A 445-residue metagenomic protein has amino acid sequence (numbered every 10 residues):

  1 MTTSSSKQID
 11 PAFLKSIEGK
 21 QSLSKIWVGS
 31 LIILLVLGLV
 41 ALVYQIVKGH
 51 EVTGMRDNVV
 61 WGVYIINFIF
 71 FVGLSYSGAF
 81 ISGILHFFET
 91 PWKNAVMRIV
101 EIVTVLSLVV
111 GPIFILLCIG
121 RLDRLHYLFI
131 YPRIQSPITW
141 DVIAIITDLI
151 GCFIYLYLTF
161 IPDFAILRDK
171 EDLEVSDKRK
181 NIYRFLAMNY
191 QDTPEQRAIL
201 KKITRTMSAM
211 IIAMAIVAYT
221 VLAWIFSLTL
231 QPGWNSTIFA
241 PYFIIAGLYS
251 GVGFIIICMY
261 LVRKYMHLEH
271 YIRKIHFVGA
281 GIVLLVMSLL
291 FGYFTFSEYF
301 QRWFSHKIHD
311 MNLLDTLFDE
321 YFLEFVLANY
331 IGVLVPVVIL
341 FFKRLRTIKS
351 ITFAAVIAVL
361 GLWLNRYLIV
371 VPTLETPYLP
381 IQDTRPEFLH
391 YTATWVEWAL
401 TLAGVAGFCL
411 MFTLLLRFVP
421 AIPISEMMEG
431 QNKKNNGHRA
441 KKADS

Functional and structural regions predicted by a protein language model:
M1-S77, F412-T413, E426, D444: N-terminal signal-anchor module of multipass membrane proteins
T3, G332-P336, L340, L345-S445: TerminUS-proximal long segments
L14-E18, S24-Y44, I130, I134-A328 (+1 more regions): Long, contiguous internal "core" modules enriched in hydrophobic/ aromatic residues
L31-L37, V105-I113, V286-F294, F353-N365: Hydrophobic alpha-helical membrane-insertion segments
K48, I115-Y127, I161: Transmembrane alpha-helix boundary signature
W61-D123: Membrane helical hairpin/interfacial module
F70-I81, I143-T159, I245-Y260, A328-V338 (+1 more regions): Hydrophobic cores of alpha-helical transmembrane segments in multi-pass inner/ER membrane proteins, independent
E89-T104, F164-F185, H267-A280, K349-L364 (+1 more regions): Cytoplasmic juxtamembrane regions at transmembrane-helix boundaries
